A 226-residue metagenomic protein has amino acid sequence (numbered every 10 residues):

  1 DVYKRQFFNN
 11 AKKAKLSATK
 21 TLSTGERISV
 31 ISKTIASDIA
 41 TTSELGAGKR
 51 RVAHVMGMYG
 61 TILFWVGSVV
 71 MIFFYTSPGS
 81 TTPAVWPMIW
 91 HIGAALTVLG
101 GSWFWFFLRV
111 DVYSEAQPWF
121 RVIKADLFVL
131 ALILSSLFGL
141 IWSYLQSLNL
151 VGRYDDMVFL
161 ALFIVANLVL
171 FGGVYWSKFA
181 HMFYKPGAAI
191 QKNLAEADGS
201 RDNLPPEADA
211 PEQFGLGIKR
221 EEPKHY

Functional and structural regions predicted by a protein language model:
V2-Y3: Short, small-residue-biased leader/transition segments that mark boundaries at the very start of proteins
F7-T34, G199: Membrane-interface amphipathic/juxtamembrane segments adjacent to transmembrane helices
K12-K13, F106-W119, Y175-G187: Juxtamembrane/interfacial segments flanking transmembrane helices
A18-T24, S43-A53, T82-I89, Y113-A131 (+2 more regions): Membrane-interface segments at loop-to-transmembrane junctions
T24-A40, V85-I92, F179-G187: Hydrophobic alpha-helical segments of integral membrane proteins, encompassing both true transmembrane helices
M58-V66, I92-S102, K124-S143, A161-V169: Hydrophobic membrane-spanning alpha-helices of multi-pass integral membrane proteins
L63-P83, L108, F138-V151: Juxtamembrane "helix exit" motif at the C-terminal ends of alpha-helical transmembrane segments in multi-pass membrane
L130, L134, F138-A161, V165-Y226: Intrinsically disordered cytosolic tails
